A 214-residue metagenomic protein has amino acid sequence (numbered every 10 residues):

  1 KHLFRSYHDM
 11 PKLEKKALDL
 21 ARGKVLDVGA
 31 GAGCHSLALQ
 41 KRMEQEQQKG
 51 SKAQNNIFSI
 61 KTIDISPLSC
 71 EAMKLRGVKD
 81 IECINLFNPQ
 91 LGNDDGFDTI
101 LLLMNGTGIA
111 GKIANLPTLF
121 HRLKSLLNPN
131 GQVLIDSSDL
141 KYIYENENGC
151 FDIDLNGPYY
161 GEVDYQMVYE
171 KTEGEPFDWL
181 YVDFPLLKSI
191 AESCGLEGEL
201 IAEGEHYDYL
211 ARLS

Functional and structural regions predicted by a protein language model:
K1-L20: S-adenosyl-L-methionine
G23-G31: Conserved class I S-adenosyl-L-methionine
A32-E44, Q54: Conserved SAM-binding loop of SAM-dependent methyltransferases across substrates and taxa, primarily the Class I
S66-P67: Conserved SAM/SAH-binding beta-strand->alpha-helix loop
G77-N88: Conserved SAM-binding strand-loop segment of SAM-dependent methyltransferases
F97-P117: A short SAM/SAH-binding and catalytic strip from SAM-dependent methyltransferases
P117-P129: A short glycine-rich, Lys/Arg-flanked "PGG" loop and its adjoining helix->strand segment in the class I
P129-L186: SAM-dependent methyltransferase
